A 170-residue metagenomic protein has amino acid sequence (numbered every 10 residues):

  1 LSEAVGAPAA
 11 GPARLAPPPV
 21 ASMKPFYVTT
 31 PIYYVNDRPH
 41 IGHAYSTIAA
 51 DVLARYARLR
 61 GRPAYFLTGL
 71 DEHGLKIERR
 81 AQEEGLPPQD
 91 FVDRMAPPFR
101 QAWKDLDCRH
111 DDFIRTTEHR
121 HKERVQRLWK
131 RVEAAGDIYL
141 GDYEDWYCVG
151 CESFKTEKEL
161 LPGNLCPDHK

Functional and structural regions predicted by a protein language model:
A4-L15: Compositionally biased, low-complexity flexible segments
P19-K170: N-terminal, positively charged nucleic-acid-binding surface of large information/translation enzymes
